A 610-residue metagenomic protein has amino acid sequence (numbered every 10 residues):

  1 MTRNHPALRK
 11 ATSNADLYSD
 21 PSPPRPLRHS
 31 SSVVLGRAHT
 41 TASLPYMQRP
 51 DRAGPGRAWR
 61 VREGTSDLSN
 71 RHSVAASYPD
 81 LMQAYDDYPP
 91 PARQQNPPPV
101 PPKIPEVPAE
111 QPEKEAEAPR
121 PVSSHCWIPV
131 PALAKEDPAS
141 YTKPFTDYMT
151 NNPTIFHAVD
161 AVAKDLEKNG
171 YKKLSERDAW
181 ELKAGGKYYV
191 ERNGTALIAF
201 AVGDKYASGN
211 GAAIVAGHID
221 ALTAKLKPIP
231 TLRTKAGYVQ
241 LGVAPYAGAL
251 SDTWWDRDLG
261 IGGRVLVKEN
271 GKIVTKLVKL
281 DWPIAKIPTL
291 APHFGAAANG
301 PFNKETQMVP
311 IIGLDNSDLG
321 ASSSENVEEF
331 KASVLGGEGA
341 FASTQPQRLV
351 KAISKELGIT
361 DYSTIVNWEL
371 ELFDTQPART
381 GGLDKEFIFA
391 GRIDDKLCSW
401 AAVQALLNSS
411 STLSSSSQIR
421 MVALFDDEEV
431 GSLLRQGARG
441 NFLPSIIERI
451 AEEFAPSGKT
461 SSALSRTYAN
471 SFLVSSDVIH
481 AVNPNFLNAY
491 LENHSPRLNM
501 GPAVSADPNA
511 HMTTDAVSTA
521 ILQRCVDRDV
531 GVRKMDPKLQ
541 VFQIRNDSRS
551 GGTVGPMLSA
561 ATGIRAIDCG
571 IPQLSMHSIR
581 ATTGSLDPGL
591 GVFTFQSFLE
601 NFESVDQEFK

Functional and structural regions predicted by a protein language model:
T2-N4, K10-A11, D16, D20-R93 (+1 more regions): N-terminal hydrophobic/helix-forming segments and targeting peptides
